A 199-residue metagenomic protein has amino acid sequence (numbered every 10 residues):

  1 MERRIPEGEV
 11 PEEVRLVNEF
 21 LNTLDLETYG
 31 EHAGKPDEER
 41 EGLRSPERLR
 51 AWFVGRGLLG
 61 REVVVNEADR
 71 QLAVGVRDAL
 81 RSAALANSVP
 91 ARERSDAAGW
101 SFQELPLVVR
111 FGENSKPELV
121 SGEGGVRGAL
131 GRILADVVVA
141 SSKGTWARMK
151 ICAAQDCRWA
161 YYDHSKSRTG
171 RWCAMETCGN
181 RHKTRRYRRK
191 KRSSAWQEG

Functional and structural regions predicted by a protein language model:
M1-I151, R158-W159, W196-G199: Short helix-coil boundary/hinge micro-motifs
F20, E123, S165-K166, K191: Solvent-exposed, flexible loop/coil residues
E31, Y162, K183: Short acidic, gly/pro-rich beta-turn/loop elements at beta-sheet edges and active-site/ligand-binding grooves
G144-A147, H164, G179: Residue-level signal for short amphipathic helical patches enriched in basic/charged and nearby hydrophobic residues
I151-D156, M175-T177: Short, cysteine/histidine-rich loop/knuckle motifs that typically chelate Zn2+
R158-K166: Histidine-centered nuclease catalytic patch
R168-G179: Cysteine-rich micro-motifs
T177-S194: Basic DNA-binding region of bZIP-type proteins
